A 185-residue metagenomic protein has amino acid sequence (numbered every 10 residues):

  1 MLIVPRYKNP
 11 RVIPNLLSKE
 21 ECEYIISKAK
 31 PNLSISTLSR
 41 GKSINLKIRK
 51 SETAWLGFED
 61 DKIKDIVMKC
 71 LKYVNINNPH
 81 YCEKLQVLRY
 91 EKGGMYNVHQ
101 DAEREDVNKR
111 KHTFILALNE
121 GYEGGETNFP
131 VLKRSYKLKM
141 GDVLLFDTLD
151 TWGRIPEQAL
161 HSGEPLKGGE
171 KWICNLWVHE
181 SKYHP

Functional and structural regions predicted by a protein language model:
M1-P185: Fe(II)/2-oxoglutarate oxygenase catalytic core
